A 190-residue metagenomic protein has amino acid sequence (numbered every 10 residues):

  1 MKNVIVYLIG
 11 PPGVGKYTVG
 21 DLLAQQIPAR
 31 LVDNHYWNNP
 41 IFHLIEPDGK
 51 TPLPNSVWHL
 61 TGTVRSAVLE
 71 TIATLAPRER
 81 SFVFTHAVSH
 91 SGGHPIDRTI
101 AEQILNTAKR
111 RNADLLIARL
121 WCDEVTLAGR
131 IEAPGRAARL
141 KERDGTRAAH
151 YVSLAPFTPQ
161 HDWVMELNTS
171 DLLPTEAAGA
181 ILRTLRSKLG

Functional and structural regions predicted by a protein language model:
L8: Hydrophobic anchor at the beta1->P-loop junction of P-loop NTPases
P11: P-loop (Walker A) phosphate-binding loop of NTP-binding proteins
G15: Conserved glycine(s) of the Walker
T18: Conserved Walker
D21-E70: Conserved substrate/cofactor phosphate-moiety recognition/catalytic segment in nucleotide-dependent phosphotransferases
L60-A118: Glycine-rich phosphate-binding loop used to anchor ATP phosphates in small-molecule kinases, encompassing both
A108-I131, L167: Conserved phosphate-donor/acceptor-positioning beta-strand/loop module used by diverse small-molecule
T126-G129, A133-A180: Small-molecule kinase domains that catalyze NTP-dependent phosphoryl transfer to phosphate-bearing small molecules
